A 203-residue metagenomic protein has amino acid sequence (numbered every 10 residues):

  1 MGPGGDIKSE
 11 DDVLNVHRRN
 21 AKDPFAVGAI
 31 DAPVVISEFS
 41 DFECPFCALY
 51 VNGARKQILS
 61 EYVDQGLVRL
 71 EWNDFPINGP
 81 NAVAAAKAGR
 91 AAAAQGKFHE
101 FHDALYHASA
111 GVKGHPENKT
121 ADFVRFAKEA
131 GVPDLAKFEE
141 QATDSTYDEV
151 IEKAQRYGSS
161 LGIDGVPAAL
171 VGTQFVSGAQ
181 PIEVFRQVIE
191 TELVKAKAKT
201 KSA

Functional and structural regions predicted by a protein language model:
M1-P76, E152-Q155, V194-A203: Extracytoplasmic thiol/disulfide redox context detector
P24, P76, G89, G111 (+2 more regions): Conserved short-loop catalytic and cofactor-binding motifs
P33-V35, Q65-R69, G96-E100, P133-L135 (+1 more regions): Loop/turn elements at helix/coil->beta-strand transitions in domains of secreted/extracellular proteins
F42-P45, F75-P80, H107-V112, T146 (+1 more regions): Solvent-exposed loop/turn segments at secondary-structure junctions within structured extracellular/periplasmic domains
C47, V51, N78-A82, A94-F98 (+5 more regions): Solvent-exposed, acidic/flexible segments
Q57-A127: Structural microenvironment flanking redox-active thiols in thiol-disulfide oxidoreductases
R125-A203: C-terminal cap of thioredoxin/glutaredoxin-like
